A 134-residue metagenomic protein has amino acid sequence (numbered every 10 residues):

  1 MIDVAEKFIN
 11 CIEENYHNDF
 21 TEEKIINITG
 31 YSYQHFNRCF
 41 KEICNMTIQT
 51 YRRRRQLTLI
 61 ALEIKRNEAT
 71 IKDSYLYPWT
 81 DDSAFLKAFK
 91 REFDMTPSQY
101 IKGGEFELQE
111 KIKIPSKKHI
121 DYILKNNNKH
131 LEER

Functional and structural regions predicted by a protein language model:
I2-V4: Short helix-coil-helix linker/hinge
E6-N15, D19-E23, E42-T80, G104-K125: Terminal helix-turn-helix DNA-binding modules in bacterial transcription factors
I28, S32-Y33, T80-D82: Short coil turns linking two alpha-helices in DNA-binding domains
F89-K90, D94, Q99-E105: Conserved short alpha-helical interface segments
K129-R134: Short, polar/acidic, helix-capping and beta-turn segments at strand->helix junctions that line the mouths
